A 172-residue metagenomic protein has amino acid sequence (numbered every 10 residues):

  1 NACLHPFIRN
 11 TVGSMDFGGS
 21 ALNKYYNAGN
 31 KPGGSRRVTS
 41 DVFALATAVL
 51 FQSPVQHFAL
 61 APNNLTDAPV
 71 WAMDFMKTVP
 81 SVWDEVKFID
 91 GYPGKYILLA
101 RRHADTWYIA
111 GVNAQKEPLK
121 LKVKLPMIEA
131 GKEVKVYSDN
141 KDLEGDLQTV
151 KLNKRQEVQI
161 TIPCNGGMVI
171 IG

Functional and structural regions predicted by a protein language model:
N1-N63: Glycan-recognition surfaces
G19, A61-P62, G111-N113, L125 (+2 more regions): Active-site proximal loops enriched in glycine and acidic residues that flank catalytic Cys/His/Asp and coordinate
D41-L45, W71, K116: Conserved active-site and cofactor/substrate-binding residues in soluble primary-metabolism enzymes
L50, I109, N165: Conserved, mostly hydrophobic/aromatic
N63-Y108, V112, N140-L147: Glycan-recognition and catalytic regions of carbohydrate-active enzymes
Y92-A130, M168-I171: Carbohydrate-binding surface patches
K135-R155: Solvent-exposed beta-strand/loop surfaces of large extracellular or lumenal domains
V150-G172: C-terminal beta-strand-rich structural cap/linker in extracellular carbohydrate-active enzymes
